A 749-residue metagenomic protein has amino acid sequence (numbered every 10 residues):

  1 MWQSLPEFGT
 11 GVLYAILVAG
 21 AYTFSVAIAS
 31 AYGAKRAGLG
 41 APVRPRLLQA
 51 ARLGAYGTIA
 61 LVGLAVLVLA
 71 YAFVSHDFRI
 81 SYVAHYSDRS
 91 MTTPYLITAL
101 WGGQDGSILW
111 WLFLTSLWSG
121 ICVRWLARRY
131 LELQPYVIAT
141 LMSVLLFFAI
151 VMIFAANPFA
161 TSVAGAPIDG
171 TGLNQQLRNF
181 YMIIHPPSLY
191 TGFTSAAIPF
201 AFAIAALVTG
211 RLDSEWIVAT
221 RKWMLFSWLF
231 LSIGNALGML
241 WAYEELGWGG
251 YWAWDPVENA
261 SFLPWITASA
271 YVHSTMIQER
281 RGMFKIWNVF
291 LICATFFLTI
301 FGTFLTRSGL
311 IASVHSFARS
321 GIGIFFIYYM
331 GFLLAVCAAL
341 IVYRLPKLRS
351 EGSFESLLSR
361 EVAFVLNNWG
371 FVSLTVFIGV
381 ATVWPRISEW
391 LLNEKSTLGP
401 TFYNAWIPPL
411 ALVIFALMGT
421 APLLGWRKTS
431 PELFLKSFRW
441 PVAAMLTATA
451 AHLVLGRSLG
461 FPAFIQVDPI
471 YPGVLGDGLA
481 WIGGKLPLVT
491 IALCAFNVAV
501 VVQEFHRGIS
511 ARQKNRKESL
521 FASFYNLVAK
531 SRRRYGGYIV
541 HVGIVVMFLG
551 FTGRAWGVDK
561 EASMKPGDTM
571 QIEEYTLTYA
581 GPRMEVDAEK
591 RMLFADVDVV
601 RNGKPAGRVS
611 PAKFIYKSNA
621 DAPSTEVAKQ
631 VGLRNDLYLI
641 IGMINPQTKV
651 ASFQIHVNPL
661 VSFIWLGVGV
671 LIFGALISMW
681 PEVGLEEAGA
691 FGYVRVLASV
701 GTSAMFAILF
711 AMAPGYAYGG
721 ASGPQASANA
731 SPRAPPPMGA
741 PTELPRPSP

Functional and structural regions predicted by a protein language model:
M1, P94, T98-A99, N174-L177 (+1 more regions): Short, aromatic-rich amphipathic segments at membrane interfaces that lie adjacent to a transmembrane helix or signal
M1-R46, G57, L64, H76-I80 (+6 more regions): Contiguous transmembrane helix-bundle modules in multi-pass membrane proteins
Y14-I28, Y32, S107-M239: A conserved hydrophobic secondary-structure block that centers on an alpha-helix together with its immediately flanking
L39-A50, W125-V137, T209-T220, E279-I286 (+2 more regions): Membrane-interface helix-boundary motifs at transmembrane edges
A51-A60, T140-S143, E215-L237, G282-T299 (+2 more regions): Interfacial and helix-entry/exit segments of alpha-helical transmembrane bundles in multi-pass inner-membrane proteins
G63-I138, I153-L173, G234-E279, G302-F325 (+1 more regions): Membrane-interface helix-loop-helix modules in multi-pass inner-membrane proteins
A562-Q654: Soluble non-transmembrane domains of integral membrane proteins
G720-P749: Soluble extramembrane regions of membrane proteins in the secretory/endomembrane system
